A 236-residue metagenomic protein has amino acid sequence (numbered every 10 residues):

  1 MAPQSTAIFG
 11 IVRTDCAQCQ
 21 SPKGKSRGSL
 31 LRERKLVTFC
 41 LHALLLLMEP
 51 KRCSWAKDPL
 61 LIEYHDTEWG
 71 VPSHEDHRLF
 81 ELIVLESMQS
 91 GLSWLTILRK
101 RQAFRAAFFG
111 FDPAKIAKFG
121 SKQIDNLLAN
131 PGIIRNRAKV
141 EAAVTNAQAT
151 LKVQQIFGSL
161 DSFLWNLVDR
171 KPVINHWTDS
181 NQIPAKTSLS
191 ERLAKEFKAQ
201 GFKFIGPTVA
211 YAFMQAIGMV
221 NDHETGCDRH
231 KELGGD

Functional and structural regions predicted by a protein language model:
Q4-I8, E33, L44: Generic short amphipathic/hydrophobic targeting helices enriched at N-termini, encompassing Sec-type signal peptides
S5, C19-S21, S26, R34-L36: Cationic, low-complexity basic patches in intrinsically disordered or flexible, solvent-exposed regions
S5, L46-D236: HhH-family (HhH-GPD) DNA N-glycosylase catalytic core used in base-excision repair
C16-C19, C40: Cysteine-centered motifs
Q20, L45-L46: A general signal for intrinsically disordered, low-complexity N-terminal leader regions
